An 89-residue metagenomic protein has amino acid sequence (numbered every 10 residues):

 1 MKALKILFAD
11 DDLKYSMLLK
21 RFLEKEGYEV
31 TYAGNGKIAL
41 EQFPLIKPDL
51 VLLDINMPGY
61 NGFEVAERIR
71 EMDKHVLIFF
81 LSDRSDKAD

Functional and structural regions predicted by a protein language model:
M17-K25: Charged docking surfaces used in two-component/phosphorelay signaling
G27-G34, Q42: Short hydrophobic/Thr-rich beta-strand motif most characteristic of the beta2 strand and flanking loop of CheY-like
G34-I38, N61-E64: Acidic catalytic/metal-coordinating carboxylates
E41, F63-K74: Short amphipathic alpha-helix used as the core "switch/output" element in two-component signaling
I46-L52: Active-site beta3 strand of CheY-like receiver
D54, S82: Active-site residues of response regulator receiver
M57: Receiver (REC) domain active-site loop signature in two-component systems and cognate sites in sensor histidine kinases
E64, S85-D89: Alpha4 helix (beta4-alpha4-beta5 surface) of REC/receiver domains from two-component response regulators
